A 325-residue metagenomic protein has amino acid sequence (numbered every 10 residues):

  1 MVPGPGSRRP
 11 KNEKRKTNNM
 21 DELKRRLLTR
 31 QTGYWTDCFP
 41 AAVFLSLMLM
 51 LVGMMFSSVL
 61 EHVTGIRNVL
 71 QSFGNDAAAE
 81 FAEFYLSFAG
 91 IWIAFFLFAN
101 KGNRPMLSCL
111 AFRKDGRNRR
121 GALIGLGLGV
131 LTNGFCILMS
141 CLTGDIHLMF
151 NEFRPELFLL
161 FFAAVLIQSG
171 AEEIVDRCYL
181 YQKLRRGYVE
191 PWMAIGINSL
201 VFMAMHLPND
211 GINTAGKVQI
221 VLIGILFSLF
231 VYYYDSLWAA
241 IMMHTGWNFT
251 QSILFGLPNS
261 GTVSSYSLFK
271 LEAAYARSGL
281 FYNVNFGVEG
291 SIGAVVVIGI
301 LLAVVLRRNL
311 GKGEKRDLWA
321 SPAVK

Functional and structural regions predicted by a protein language model:
G4-L107, S252-K325: N-terminal, membrane-interfacial amphipathic/helix-forming hydrophobic leader that caps and precedes the first
T32, A171-I197, L229-S236: Membrane-interface helix/loop boundary segments of multi-pass membrane proteins
F39-V43, A122-G127, F158-L159, W192-I197 (+3 more regions): Hydrophobic alpha-helical transmembrane segments
M50-L51, V130-I137, S199-P208, G246-L254: Aromatic-anchored segments of alpha-helical transmembrane domains
V52, S58-A82, R104-I174, Y181-G187 (+1 more regions): Juxtamembrane helix-loop-helix connectors linking adjacent transmembrane helices in multi-pass membrane enzymes
N133-G134, V165, P191-L207, V221-G224: Small-polar-interrupted transmembrane alpha-helices in polytopic inner-membrane proteins
G144-N151, H206-T214: Membrane-interface helix caps and helix-loop-helix hairpins in membrane proteins
G216-L280: Functionally important transmembrane alpha-helices
